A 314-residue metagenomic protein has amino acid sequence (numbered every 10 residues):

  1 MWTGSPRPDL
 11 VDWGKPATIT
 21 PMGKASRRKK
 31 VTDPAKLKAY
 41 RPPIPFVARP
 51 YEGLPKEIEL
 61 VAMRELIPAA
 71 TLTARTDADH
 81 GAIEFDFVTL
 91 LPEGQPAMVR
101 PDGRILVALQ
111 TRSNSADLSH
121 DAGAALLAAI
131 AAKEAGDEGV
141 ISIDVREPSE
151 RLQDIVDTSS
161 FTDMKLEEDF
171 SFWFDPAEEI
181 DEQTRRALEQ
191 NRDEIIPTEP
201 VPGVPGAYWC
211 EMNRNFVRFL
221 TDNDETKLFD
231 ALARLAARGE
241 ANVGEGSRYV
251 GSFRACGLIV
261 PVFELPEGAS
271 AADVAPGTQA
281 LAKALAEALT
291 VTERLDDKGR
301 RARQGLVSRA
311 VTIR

Functional and structural regions predicted by a protein language model:
V11-F170: N-terminal membrane-targeting/anchoring modules of bacterial envelope and secretion proteins
K56, T221, E225, A271-V274 (+1 more regions): Intrinsic-disorder-associated interaction segments
G123-I259, E264-A269: Extended, well-ordered protein cores
G246-R314: Alpha-helical oligomerization segments
